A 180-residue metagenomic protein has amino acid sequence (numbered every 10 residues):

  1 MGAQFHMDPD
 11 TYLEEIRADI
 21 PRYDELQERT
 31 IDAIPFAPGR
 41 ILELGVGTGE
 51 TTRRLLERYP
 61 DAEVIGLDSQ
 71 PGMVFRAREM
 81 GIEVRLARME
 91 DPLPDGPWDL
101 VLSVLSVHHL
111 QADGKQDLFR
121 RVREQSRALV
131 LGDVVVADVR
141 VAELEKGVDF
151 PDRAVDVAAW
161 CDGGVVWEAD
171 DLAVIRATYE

Functional and structural regions predicted by a protein language model:
H6-D24: Class I SAM-dependent methyltransferase Rossmann-like catalytic core, especially the SAM/SAH-binding loop
P21-A37: Conserved alpha-helix/loop element of class I SAM-dependent methyltransferases that forms part of the SAM/SAH-binding
L44, T48-D91: Class I SAM-dependent methyltransferase SAM/SAH-binding core
L102: A conserved beta-strand element that flanks and buttresses the S-adenosyl-L-methionine
S106: Hydrophobic adenine-recognition pocket in adenosine-nucleotide-binding enzymes
L110-R121: A short, conserved alpha-helix within the catalytic core of class I
L131-I175: C-terminal alpha-helical "lid/dimerization" subdomain adjacent to the S-adenosyl-L-methionine
